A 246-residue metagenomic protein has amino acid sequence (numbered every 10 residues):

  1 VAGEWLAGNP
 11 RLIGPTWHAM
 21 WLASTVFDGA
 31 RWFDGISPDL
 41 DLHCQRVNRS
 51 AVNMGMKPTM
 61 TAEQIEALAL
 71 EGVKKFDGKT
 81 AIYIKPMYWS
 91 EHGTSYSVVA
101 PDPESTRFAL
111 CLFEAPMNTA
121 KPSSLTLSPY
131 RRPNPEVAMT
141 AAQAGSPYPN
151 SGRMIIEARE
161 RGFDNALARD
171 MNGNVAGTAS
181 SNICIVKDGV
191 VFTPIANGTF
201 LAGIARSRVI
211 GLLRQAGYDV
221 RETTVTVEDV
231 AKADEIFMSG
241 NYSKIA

Functional and structural regions predicted by a protein language model:
V1-E71, W89, V99-A246: Helix-start/capping segments and mature chain N-termini
I65-S95: Short, acidic/charged, Gly/Pro-enriched secondary-structure junctions
